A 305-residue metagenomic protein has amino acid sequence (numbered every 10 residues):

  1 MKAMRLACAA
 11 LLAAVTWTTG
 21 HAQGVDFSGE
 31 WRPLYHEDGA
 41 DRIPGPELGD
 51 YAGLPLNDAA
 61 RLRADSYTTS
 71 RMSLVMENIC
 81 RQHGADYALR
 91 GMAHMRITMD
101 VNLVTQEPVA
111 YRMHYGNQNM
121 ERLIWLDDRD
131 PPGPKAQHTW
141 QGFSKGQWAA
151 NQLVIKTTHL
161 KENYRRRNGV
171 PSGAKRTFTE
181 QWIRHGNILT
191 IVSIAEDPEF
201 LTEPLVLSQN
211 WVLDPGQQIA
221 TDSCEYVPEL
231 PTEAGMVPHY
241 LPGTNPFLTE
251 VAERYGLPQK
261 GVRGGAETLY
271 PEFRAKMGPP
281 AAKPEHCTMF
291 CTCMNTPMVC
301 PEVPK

Functional and structural regions predicted by a protein language model:
M1-C8: Bacterial N-terminal signal peptides that target proteins for export
A14-H21: C-terminal segment of classical bacterial N-terminal signal peptides
A22-K305: PEST-like low-complexity, intrinsically disordered acidic/proline/serine-rich tracts that flank trafficking/processing
